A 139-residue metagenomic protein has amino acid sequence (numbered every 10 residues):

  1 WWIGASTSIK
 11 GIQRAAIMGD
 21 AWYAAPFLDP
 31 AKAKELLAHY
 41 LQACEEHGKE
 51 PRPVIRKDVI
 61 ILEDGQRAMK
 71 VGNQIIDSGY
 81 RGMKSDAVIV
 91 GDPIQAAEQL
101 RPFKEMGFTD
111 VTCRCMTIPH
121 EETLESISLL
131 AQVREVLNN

Functional and structural regions predicted by a protein language model:
W1-N139: Active-site-adjacent structural elements that line small-molecule/cofactor binding pockets in enzymes
